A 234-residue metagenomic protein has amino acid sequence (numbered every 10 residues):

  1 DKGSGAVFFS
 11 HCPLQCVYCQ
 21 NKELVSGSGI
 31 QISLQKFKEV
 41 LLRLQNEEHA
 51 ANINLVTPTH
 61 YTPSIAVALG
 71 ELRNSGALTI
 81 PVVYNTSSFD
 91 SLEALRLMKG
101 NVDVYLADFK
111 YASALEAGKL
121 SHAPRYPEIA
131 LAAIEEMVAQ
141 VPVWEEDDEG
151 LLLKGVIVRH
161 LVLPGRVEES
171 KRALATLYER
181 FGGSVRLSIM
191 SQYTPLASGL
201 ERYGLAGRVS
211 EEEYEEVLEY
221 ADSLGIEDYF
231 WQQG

Functional and structural regions predicted by a protein language model:
D1-G100, V104, A114-L115: Conserved Radical SAM active-site core
G5, I53, V82-Y84, Y105-A107 (+3 more regions): Hydrophobic faces of well-ordered beta-strands that scaffold small-molecule active sites in alpha/beta enzyme cores
E23-G27, K119-P124, E201-R208: Short glycine-enriched, charge-decorated loop/helix-capping segments at active-site entrances that position
F37-V40, I65-L69, A94, M98 (+4 more regions): A general structural detector for well-ordered alpha-helical segments in enzyme core domains, enriched
T62, S88-S91, F109-P127, V156-I157 (+2 more regions): Conserved radical SAM core fold
K99-A114, S184-Y193: Non-cysteine beta-strand/loop elements that form the S-adenosyl-L-methionine
G118-E149: Anionic-ligand binding region
V138, P142-G234: Auxiliary Fe-S-binding modules of radical SAM enzymes
